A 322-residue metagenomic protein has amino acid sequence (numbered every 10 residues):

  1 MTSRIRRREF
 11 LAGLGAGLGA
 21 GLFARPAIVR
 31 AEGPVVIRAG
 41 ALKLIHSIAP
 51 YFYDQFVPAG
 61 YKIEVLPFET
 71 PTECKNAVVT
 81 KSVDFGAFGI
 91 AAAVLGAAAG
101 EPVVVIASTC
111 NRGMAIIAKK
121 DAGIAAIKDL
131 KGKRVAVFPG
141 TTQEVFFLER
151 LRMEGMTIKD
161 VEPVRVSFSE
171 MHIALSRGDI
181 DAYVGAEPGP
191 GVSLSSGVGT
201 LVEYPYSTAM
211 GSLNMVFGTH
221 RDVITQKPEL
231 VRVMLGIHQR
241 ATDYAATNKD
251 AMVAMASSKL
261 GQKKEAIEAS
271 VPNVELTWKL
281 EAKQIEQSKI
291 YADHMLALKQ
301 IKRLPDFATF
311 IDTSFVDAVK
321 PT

Functional and structural regions predicted by a protein language model:
M1-L18: N-terminal secretory signal peptides and thylakoid transit peptides that target proteins across membranes
A20-F23: Hydrophobic h-region of N-terminal signal peptides that target proteins for export in Gram-negative bacteria
R25-R30: Sec/Tat signal peptide C-region and signal peptidase I cleavage site
E32-T157, E162-F168, D181-P188, V198-Y204 (+1 more regions): Short, glycine-/small- and polar/acidic-enriched structural segments that line small-molecule recognition paths
N76, T80, V94, K128 (+9 more regions): Solvent-exposed, polar/charged alpha-helical surfaces in well-ordered, non-transmembrane soluble domains, broadly
A91-A92, S169-S258: Pocket-lining segment of extracytoplasmic ligand-binding domains
T225-K302: Secondary-structure end/capping motifs
L296-T322: Conserved C-terminal helix/tail region of periplasmic/extracytoplasmic solute-binding proteins
